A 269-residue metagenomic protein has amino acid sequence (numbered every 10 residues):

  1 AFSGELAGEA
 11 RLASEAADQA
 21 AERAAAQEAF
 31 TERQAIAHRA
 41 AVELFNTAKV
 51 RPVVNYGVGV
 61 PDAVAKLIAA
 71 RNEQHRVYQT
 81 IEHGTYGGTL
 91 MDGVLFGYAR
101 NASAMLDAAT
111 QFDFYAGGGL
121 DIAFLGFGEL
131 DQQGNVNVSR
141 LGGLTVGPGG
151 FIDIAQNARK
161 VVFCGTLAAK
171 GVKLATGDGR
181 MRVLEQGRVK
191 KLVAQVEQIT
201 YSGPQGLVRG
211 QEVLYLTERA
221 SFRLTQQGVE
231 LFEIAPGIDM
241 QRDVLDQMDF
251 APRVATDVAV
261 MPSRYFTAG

Functional and structural regions predicted by a protein language model:
A1-A21, T31, G93-A268: Conserved phosphate- and dinucleotide-binding cores of soluble alpha/beta proteins, encompassing both enzyme active
A21-A104: N-terminal active-site beta-alpha-beta segment that forms phosphate/nucleotide-binding and substrate-recognition loops
